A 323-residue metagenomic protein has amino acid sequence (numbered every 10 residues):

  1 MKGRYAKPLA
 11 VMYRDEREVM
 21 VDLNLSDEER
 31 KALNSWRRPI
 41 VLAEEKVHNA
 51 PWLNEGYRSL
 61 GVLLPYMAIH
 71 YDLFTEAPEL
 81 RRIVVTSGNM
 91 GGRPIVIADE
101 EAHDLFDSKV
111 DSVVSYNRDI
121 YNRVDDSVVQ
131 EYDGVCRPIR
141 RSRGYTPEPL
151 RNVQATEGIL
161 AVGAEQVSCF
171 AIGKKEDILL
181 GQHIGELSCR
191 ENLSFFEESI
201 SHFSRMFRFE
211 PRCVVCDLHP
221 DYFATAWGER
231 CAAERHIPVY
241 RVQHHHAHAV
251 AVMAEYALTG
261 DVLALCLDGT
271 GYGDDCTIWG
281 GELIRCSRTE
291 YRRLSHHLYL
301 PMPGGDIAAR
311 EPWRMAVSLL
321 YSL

Functional and structural regions predicted by a protein language model:
M1-L323: Short acidic/glycine-rich loops and adjacent helix/strand connectors that line catalytic pockets where negatively
